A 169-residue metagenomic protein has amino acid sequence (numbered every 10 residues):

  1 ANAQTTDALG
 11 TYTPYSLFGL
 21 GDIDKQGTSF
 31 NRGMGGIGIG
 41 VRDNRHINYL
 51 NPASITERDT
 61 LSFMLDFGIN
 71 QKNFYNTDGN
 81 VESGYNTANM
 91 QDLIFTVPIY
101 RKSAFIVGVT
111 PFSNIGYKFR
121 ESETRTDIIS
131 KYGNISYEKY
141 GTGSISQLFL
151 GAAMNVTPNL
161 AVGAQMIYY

Functional and structural regions predicted by a protein language model:
Q4-Y169: Subset of outer-membrane beta-barrel
